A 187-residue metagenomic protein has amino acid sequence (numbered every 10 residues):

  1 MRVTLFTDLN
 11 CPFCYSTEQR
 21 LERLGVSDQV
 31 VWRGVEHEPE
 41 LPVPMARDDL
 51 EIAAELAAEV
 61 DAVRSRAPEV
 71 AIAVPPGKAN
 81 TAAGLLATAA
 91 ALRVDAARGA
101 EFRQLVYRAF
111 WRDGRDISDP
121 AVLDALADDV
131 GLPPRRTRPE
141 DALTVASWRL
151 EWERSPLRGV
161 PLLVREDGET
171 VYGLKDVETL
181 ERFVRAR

Functional and structural regions predicted by a protein language model:
M1-T4: Extreme N-terminal starter segment of soluble prokaryotic enzymes
F6-N10, E18-G25, W32, L105-R187: C-terminal cap of thioredoxin/glutaredoxin-like
Y15-A109: Structural alpha/beta surface segment adjacent to cysteine/selenocysteine redox centers across thiol/disulfide enzymes
